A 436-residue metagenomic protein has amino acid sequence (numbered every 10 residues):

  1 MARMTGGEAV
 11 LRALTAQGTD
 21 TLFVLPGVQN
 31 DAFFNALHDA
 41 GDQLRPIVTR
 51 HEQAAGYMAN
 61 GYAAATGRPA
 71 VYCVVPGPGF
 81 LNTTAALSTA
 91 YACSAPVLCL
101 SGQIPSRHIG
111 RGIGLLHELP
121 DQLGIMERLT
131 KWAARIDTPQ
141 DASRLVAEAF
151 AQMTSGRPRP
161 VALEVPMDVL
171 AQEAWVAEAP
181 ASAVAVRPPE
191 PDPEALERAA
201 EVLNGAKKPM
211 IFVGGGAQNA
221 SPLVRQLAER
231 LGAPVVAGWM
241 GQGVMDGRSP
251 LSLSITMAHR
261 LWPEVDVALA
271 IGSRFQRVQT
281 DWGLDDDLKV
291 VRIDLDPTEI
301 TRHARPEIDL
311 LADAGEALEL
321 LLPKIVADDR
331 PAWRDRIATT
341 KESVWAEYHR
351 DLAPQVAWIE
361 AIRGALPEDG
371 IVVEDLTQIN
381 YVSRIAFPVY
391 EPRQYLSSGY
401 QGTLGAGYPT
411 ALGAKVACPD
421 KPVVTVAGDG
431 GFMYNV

Functional and structural regions predicted by a protein language model:
M1, Q140, V176-E178, E201 (+1 more regions): Phosphate/pyrophosphate-binding active-site segments
R3-S88, A95: N-terminal cofactor/phosphate-binding cores enriched in small/glycine residues, especially glycine-rich loops such as
G7-Q17, L25-V28, F33, L37-H38 (+1 more regions): Active-site diphosphate/adenylate-binding microenvironment
A9-T19, Y62-G67, Q152-R157, A195-P209 (+3 more regions): Glycine-rich phosphate/diphosphate-binding loops that line cofactor/substrate pockets in enzymes
D20-T21, A64-S101, E127-A179, V202 (+4 more regions): Structural signature of the thiamine diphosphate
N60, A64, G215-V291, Y390-D420 (+1 more regions): Glycine-rich, anion-gripping cofactor-binding loops and their flanking helix/strand elements in enzyme active sites
H108, G112-H117, R230, H259-V265 (+5 more regions): Thiamine diphosphate
M167-E194, W333: Aromatic-enriched
